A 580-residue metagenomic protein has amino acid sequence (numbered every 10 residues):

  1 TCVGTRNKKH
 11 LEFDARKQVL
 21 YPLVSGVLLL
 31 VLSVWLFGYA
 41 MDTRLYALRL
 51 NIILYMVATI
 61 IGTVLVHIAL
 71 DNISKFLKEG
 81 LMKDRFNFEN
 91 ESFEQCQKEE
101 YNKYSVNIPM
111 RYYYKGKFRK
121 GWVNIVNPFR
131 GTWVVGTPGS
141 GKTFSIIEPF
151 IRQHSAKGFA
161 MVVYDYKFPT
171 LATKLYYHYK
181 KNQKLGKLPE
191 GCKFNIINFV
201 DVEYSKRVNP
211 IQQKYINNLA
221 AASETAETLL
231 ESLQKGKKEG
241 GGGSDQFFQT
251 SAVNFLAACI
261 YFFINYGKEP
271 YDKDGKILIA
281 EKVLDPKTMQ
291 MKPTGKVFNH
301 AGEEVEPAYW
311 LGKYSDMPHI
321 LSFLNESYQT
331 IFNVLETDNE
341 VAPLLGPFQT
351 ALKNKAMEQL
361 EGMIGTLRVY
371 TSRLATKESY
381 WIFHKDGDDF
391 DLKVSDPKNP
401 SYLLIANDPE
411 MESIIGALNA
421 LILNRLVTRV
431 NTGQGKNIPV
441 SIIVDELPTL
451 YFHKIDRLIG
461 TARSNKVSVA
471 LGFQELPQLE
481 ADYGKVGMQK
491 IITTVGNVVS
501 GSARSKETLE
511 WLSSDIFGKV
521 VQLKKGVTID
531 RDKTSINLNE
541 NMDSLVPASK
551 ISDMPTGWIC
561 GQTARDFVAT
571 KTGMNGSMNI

Functional and structural regions predicted by a protein language model:
T1-S140, F144-P149, K157, K385 (+3 more regions): Basic- and hydrophobic-enriched, low-structure N-terminal and domain-boundary segments that flank ATP-binding catalytic
R6, S74-M82, V123-V467, Y483 (+2 more regions): P-loop NTPase motor domains
A58, G62, P109-R111, A160 (+5 more regions): Glycine-centered flexibility motif
Q95-E100, A417, E446-T449, V486 (+1 more regions): A short glycine-/small-residue-rich loop at the edge of a beta-strand within enzyme catalytic domains
F247-S251, D391-K393, R457, E480-I580: P-loop NTPase motor core of the ASCE superfamily
L471: Conserved H-loop
Q474-Q478: Conserved H-loop
